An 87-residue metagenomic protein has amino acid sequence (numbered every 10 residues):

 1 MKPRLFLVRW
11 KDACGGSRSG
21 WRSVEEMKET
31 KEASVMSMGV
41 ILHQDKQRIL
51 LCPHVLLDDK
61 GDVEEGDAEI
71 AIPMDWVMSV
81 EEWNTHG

Functional and structural regions predicted by a protein language model:
M1-G87: Conserved RNA-binding domains used in RNP assembly and mRNA/RNA metabolism
